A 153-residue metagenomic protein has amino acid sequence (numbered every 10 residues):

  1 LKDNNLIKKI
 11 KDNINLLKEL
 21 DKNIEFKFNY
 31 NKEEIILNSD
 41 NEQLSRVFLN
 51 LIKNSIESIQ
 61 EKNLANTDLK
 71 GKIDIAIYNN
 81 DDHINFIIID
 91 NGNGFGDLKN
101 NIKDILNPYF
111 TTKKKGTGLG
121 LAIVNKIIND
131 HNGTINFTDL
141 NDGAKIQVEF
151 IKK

Functional and structural regions predicted by a protein language model:
E25-I35: Conserved catalytic submotifs in the C-terminal HATPase_c
I36-S39, T112: Conserved micro-motifs of the catalytic ATP-binding
L44-S45: A residue-level detector for a conserved hydrophobic packing site within the catalytic ATP-binding domain
I56-D81: ATP-lid-like helix-loop hinge signature
F95-P108: Short conserved segment of the HATPase_c
G120, V124: Short alpha-helical Gxxx[C/S/T] motif in the catalytic ATP-binding
I128-N129: Detector for a conserved hydrophobic position within an alpha-helical segment of the HATPase_c
